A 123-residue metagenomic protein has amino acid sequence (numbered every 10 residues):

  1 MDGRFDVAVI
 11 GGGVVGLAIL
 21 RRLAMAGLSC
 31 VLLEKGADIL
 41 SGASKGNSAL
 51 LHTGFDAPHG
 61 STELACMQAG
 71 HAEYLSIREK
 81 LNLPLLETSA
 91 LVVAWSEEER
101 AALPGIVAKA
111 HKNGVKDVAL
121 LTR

Functional and structural regions predicted by a protein language model:
M1-D2: Short, flexible hinge/linker loops that cap or flank conserved catalytic cores
F5, G46, S89: Change "...and in nucleic-acid phosphodiester-cleaving endonucleases..." to "...and in nucleic-acid processing enzymes
F5-L32: N-terminal Rossmann-like FAD-binding beta1-loop-alpha1 element of flavoenzymes
I10-V15, S41, S48, T53: Short glycine-rich loop/turn motifs that provide flexible caps or phosphate-binding loops at active sites
I19, G42, L103: Short glycine-/acidic-enriched loop or helix-start segments at secondary-structure transitions that form or flank
A24-G46: Glycine-rich FAD pyrophosphate-binding loop
A49-R123: Dinucleotide-binding Rossmann-like beta1-alpha1 core, especially the glycine-rich loop that anchors the ADP
